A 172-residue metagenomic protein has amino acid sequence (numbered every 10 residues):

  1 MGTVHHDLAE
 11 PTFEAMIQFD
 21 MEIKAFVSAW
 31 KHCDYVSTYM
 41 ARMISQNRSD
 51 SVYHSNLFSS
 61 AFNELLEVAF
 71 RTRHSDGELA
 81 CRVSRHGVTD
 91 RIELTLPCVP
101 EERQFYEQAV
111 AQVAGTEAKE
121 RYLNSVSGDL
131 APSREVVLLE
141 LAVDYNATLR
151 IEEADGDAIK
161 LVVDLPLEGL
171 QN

Functional and structural regions predicted by a protein language model:
G2-I23, K31, R71-N172: Conserved beta-strand-loop-beta-strand hairpin that lines the nucleotide-binding pocket of ATP/GTP-utilizing enzymes
F26-D34, N47: N-terminal assembly/transducer modules of large multi-domain enzymes, emphasizing dimerization/partner-binding
V36, M40-R48, L65-R73, L141-Y145 (+1 more regions): Hydrophobic, Leu/Ile/Phe/Ala-enriched alpha-helical segments that form helix-helix packing faces
T38-L66, N124-A131: Conserved short strand/loop->alpha-helix "switch" segment adjacent to the catalytic nucleotide/phosphoryl-transfer site
